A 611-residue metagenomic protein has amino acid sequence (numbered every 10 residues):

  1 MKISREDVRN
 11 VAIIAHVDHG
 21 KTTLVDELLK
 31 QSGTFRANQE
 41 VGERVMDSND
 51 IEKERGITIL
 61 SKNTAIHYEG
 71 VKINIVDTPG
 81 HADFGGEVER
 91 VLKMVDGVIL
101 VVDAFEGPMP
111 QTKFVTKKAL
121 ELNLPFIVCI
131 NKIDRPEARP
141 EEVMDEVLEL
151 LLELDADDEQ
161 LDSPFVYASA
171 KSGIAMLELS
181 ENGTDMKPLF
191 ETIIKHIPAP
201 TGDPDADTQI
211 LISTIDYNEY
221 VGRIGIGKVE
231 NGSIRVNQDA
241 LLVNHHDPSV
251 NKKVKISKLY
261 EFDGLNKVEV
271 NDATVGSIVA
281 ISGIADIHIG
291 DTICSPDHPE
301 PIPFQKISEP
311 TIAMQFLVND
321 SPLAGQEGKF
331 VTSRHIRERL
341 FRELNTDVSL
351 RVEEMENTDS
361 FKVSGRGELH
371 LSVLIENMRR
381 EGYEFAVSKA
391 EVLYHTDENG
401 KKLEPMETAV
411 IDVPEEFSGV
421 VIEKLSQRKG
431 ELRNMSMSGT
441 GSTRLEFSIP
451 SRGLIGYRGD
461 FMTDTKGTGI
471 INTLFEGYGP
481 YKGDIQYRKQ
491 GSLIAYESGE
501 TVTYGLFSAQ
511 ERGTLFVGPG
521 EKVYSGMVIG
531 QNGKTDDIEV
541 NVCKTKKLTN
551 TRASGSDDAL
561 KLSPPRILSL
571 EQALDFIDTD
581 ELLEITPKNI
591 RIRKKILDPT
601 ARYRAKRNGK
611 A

Functional and structural regions predicted by a protein language model:
M1-V102, E106-P108, E146, I215-N218: P-loop NTPase switch module centered on the Walker A-proximal segment
V41-R44, L154-F165, P200-L211, A240 (+9 more regions): Interdomain boundary/hinge elements
P125, R135-K195: Canonical P-loop GTPase G-domain recognition
S169, M355-H370: Short glycine/threonine-rich beta-strand-turn micro-motifs
Q209-M314, A324-Q326, I422, Q490 (+3 more regions): Conserved nucleotide-binding/hydrolysis modules and their immediate coupling elements across P-loop/ASCE NTPase motors
S233, A285-D286, G365-L371, E415-S418 (+1 more regions): Helix N-cap motif at beta-to-alpha junctions
F262, K267-V270, L403, I449 (+3 more regions): Long insertion/accessory domains within large nucleic-acid-processing enzymes
S321-L344, A559, S563: A short, contiguous, amphipathic alpha-helix enriched in charged residues
